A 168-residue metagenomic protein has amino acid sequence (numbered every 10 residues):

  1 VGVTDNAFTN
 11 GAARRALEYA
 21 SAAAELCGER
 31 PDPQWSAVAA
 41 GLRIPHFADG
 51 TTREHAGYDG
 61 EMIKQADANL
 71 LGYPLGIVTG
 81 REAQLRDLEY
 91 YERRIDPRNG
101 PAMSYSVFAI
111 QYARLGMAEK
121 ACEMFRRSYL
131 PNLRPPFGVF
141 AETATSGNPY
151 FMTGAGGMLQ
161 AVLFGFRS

Functional and structural regions predicted by a protein language model:
N6-A7, E18, A22-A161: Active-site core of glycosidic bond-cleaving carbohydrate-active enzymes
F166-S168: Conserved cytochrome P450 K-helix E-x-x-R motif and the immediately C-terminal K′/meander segment
